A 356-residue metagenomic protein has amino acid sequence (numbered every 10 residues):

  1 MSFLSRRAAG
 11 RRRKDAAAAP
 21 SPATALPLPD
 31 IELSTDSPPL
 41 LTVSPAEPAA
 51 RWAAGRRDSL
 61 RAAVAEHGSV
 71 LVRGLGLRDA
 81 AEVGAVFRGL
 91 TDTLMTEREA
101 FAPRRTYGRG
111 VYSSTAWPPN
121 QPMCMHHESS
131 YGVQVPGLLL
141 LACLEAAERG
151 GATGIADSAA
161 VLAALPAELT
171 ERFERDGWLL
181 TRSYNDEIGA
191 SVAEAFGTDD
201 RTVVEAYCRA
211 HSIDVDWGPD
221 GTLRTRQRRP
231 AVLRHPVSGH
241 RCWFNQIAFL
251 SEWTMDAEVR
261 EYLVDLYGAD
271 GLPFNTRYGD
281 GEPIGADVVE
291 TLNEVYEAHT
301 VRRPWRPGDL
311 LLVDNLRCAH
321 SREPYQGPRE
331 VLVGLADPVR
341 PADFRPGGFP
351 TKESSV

Functional and structural regions predicted by a protein language model:
S2-R51, A65, P119-M125, Q134-V356: Active-site environment of non-heme Fe oxygenases that use a 2-His-1-carboxylate facial triad
R57-G76: TRNA-binding/sensing appendages of the translation machinery
S69-V70, T93-E99, E148-G154: Short secondary-structure capping/junction motifs at helix and strand boundaries
R73-L75, R98, H127, A142-L144: Glycine-rich, histidine-containing beta strand-loop boundary motifs that form or position
G74-R78, S191-E194: Conserved short loop/turn motifs at secondary-structure junctions
L77-D92: Glycine-rich loop at the start of a catalytic domain that most often binds anionic cofactors/ligands
M95-H127: A gly/proline- and charged-residue-enriched helix-loop-helix capping module
Y131: Basic- and aromatic-enriched surface patches that contact anionic nucleotides/nucleic acids
